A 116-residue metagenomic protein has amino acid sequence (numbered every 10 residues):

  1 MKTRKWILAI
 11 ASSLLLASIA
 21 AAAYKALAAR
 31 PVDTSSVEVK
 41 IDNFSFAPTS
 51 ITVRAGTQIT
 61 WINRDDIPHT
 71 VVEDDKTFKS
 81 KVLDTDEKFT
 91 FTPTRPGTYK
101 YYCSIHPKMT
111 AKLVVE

Functional and structural regions predicted by a protein language model:
K2-E116: Extracytoplasmic copper-binding redox domains, predominantly the cupredoxin/blue-copper superfamily
